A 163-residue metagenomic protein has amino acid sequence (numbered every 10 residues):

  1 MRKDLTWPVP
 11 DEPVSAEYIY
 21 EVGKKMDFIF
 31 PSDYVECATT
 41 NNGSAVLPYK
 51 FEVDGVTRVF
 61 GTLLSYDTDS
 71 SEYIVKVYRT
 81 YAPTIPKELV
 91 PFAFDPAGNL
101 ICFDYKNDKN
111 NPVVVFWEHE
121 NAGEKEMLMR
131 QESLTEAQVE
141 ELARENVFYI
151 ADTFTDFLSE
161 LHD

Functional and structural regions predicted by a protein language model:
M1-L100, L161-D163: A surface-exposed partner-binding patch
K25, D108-K109: A short, structured loop/turn motif at beta-sheet edges
A93, D104, V115-W117: Residues in well-ordered beta-strands of folded domains
G98, K109, E120-G123: Short loop/turn segments at secondary-structure transitions that flank enzyme active sites
L100-K106: Short, surface-exposed beta-strand/loop micro-motifs that present aromatic residues
V115-E145: Compact, glycine/acidic-enriched structural inserts
E136-D163: Acidic, proline/glycine-rich low-complexity IDRs
